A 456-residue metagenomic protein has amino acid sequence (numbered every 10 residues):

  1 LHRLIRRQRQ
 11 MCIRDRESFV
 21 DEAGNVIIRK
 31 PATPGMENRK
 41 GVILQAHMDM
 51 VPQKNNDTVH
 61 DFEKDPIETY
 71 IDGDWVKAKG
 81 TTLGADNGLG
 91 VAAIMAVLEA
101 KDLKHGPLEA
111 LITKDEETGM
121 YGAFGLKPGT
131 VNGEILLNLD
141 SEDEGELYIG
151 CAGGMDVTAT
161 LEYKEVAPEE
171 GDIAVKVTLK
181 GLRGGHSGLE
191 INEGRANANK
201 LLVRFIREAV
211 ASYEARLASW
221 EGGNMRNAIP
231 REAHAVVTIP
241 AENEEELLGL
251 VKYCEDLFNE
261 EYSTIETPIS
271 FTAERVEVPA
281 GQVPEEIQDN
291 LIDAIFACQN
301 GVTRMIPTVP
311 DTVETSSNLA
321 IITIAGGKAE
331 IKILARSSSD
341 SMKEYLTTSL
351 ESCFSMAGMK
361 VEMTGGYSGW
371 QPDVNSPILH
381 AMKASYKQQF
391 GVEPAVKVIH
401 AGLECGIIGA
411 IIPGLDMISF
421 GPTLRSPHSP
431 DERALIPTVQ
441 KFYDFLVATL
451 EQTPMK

Functional and structural regions predicted by a protein language model:
L1-I13: Single conserved hydrophobic/aromatic residue that forms the stacking wall/gate of nucleotide- or nucleobase-binding
M36-T118, A123-E134, Q299-N300, M305-V313 (+2 more regions): Active-site metal-coordination/substrate-binding segment of hydrolases, especially metallo-dependent peptidases
M48-M50, L111-G119, S141-E144, R183 (+2 more regions): Acidic, glycine-rich active-site loops and adjacent beta-strand->loop/helix elements that engage anionic groups
D74-K77, E117-T118, F124-R336: Midchain, well-structured core segments that form catalytic/ion-binding scaffolds
R195-S212, P240-E244, D289-F296, R304 (+4 more regions): His/Asp/Glu-rich mid-to-C-terminal helical/loop segments that flank catalytic regions of hydrolases
N197-K200, R204-W220, P372-L415: Active-site-adjacent substrate-binding region of metalloamidase/peptidase-like peptide-processing proteins
P307, E314-A329, E393-A448: Zn-dependent metallopeptidase/amidohydrolase metal-coordination segment
T312-K397, A401: Substrate-recognition/cap regions that form aromatic- and gly/pro-loop-enriched pockets for small-molecule ligands
